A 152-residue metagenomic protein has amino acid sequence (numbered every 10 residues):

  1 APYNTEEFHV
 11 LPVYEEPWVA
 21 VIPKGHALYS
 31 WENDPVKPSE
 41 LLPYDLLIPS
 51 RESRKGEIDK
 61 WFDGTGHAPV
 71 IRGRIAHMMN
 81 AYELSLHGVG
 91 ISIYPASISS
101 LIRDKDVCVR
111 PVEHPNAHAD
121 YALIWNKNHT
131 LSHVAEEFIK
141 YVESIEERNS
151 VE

Functional and structural regions predicted by a protein language model:
A1, S50, K127: Small/polar loops that bind or transfer phosphate-bearing groups
A1-Y44, S97, I102: Acidic, Gly/Pro-rich loop/turn segments at junctions of secondary structure
T5-E6, H77, N116-H118: Short acidic/glycine-enriched loop/turn segments that link adjacent beta-strands
V10, A20-V21, L46, I93 (+2 more regions): Generic preference for hydrophobic
P17, V89, D120: Conserved catalytic motifs of the protein kinase core domain
Y29-W31, V36, Y44-T65, L131-A135 (+2 more regions): Secondary-structure junction motif
S53-C108: Hydrophobic hinge/microswitch elements
C108-E152: A late-sequence structural motif
